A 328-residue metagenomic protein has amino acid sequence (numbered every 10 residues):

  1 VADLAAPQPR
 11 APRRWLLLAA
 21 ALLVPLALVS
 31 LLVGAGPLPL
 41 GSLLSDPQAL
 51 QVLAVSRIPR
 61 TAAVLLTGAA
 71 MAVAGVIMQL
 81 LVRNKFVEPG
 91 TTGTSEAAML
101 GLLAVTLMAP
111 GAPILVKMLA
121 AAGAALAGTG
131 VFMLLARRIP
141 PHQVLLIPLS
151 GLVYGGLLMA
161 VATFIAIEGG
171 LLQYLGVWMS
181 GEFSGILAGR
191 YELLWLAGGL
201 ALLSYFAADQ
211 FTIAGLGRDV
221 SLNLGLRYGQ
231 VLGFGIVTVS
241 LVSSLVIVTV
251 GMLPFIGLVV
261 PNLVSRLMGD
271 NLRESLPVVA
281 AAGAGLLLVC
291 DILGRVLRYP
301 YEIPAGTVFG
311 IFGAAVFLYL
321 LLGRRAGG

Functional and structural regions predicted by a protein language model:
A2-G328: Alpha-helical transmembrane segments in inner-membrane proteins
